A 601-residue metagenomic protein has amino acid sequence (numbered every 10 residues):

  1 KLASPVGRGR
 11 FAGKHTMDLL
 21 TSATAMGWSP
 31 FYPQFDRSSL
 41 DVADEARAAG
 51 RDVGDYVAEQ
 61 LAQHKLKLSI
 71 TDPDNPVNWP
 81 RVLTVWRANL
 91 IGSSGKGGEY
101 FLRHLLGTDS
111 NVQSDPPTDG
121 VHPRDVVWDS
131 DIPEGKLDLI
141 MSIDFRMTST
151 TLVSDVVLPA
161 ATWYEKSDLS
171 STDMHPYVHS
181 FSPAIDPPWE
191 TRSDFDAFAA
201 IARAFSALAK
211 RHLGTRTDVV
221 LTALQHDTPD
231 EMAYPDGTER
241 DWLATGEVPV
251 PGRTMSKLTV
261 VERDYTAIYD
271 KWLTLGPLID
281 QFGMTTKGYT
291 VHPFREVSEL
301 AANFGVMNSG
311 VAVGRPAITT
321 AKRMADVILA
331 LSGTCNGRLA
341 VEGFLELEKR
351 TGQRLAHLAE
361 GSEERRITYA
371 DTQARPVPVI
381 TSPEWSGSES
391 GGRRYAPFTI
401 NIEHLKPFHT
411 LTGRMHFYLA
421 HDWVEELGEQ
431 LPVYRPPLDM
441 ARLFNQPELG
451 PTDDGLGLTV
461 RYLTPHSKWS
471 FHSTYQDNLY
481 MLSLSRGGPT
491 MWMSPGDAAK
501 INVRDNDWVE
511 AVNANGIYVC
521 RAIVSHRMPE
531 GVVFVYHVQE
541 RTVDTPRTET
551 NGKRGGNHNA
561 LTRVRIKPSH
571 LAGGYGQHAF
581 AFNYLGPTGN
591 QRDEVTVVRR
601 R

Functional and structural regions predicted by a protein language model:
K1-K166, F205, L405, V524: Catalytic alpha/large subunits of respiratory electron-transfer oxidoreductases, centered on bis-MGD molybdoenzymes
P5, K14, M26-E59, D196-R263 (+9 more regions): Long, contiguous, secondary-structure-rich segments that constitute the structural scaffold of globular domains
A62, L66-G98, L102-L105, S142-M147 (+2 more regions): C-terminal substrate/ligand-recognition segments
R87-I91, F145-T148, W163-E165, A184-D186 (+8 more regions): Short, glycine-/Ser/Thr-/acidic-enriched flexible segments
G98-H122, L158-A160, Y164, G413 (+6 more regions): Active/binding-pocket-proximal capping segment
V112, Y164-D186, E403-H404, Y418 (+1 more regions): Glycine/threonine-rich phosphate-binding loop and adjacent beta-strand/alpha-helix elements that clamp
L137-L139, F145, P183-S206, E510: Phosphate/diphosphate-binding loops
S362-R442, H466: Segments forming glycine/polar-rich beta-alpha architectures that bind adenosine-containing cofactors
